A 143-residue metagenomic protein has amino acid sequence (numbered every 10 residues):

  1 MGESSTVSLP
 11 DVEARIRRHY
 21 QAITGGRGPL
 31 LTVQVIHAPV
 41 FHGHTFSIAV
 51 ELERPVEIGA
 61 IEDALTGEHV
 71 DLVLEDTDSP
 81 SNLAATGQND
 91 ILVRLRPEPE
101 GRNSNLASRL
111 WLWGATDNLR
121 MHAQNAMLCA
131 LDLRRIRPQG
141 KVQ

Functional and structural regions predicted by a protein language model:
M1-A64: Active-site-lining helix/loop region of Rossmann-like oxidoreductase modules
I36-Q143: Acyl-CoA thioester-binding alpha/beta core of soluble enzymes
